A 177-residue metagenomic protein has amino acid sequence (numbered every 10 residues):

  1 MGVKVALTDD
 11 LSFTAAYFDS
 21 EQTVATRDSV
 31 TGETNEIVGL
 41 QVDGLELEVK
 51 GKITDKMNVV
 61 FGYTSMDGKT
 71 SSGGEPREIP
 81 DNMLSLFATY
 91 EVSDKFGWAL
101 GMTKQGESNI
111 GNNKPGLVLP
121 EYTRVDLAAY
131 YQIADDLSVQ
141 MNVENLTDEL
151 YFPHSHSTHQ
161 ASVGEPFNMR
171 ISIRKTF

Functional and structural regions predicted by a protein language model:
M1, D43-L47, N82-L86, T123-L127 (+1 more regions): Hydrophobic, lipid-facing positions within transmembrane beta-strands of outer-membrane proteins
M1-T8, S12, T26, E48: Short intrinsically disordered, low-complexity coil segments enriched in acidic
V5-D9, I53-D55, V92-D94, I133-D135 (+2 more regions): Outer-membrane beta-barrel proteins
D9, Q41, P80, E121-T123 (+2 more regions): Residue-level preference for beta-strand/loop junctions
T14-E21, E36-N112, T147, R174: Gram-negative outer-membrane beta-barrel transporters
Q22-T23, S29-E36, E75-D81, P115-P120 (+1 more regions): Flexible, surface-exposed loop regions and adjacent strand-edge segments of Gram-negative outer-membrane beta-barrel
G106-G111, Y130-F177: C-terminal beta-signal and adjacent terminal beta-strands/loops of Gram-negative outer-membrane beta-barrel proteins
